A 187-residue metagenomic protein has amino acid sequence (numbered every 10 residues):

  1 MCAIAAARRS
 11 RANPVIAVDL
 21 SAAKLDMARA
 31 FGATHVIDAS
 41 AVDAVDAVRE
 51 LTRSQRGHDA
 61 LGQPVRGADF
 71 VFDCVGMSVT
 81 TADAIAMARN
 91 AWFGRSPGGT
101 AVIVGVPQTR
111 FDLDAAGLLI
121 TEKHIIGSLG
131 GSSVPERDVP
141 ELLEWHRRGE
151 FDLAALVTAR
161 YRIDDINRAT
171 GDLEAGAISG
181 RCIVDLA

Functional and structural regions predicted by a protein language model:
M1-I4, M77-D83: Short glycine/serine/threonine-rich phosphate/pyrophosphate-binding segments that cradle anionic phosphate groups
M1-V42, D46: Mid-domain Rossmann-like dinucleotide-binding core that forms the NAD(H)/NADP(H) cofactor-binding site
S21, P107, G131: Residues in the short beta-alpha loop(s) of Rossmann-like NAD(P)-binding domains
A33, G67-A68, G98, L153 (+1 more regions): Local beta-strand N-terminus motif with an aromatic residue
D43-V65: Short amphipathic alpha-helix with an adjacent loop that forms part of the alpha/beta core around
D59, A82-I85, N90-F93, E136-A187: C-terminal hydrophobic helical "lid"/dimerization subdomain of Rossmann-like NAD(P)H-dependent oxidoreductases
F70-F72, M77, A84-F111, I125-S128: ADP-ribose/adenylate-binding Rossmann-like module
T100-V102, L113-A155, A177: Rossmann-fold dehydrogenase core element
